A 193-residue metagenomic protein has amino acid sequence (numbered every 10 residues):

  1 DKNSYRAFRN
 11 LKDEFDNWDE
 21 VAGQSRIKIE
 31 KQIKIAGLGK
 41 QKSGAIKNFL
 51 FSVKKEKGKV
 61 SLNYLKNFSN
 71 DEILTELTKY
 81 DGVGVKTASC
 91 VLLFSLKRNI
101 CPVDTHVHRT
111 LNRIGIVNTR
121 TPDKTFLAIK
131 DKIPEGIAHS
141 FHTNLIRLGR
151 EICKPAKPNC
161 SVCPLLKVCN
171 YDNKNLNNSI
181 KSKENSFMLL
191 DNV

Functional and structural regions predicted by a protein language model:
D1-N185, L189-L190: Catalytic cores of DNA base-excision repair glycosylases
V193: Acidic, metal-coordinating catalytic segment for phosphate/diphosphate chemistry, firing primarily on the Nudix
